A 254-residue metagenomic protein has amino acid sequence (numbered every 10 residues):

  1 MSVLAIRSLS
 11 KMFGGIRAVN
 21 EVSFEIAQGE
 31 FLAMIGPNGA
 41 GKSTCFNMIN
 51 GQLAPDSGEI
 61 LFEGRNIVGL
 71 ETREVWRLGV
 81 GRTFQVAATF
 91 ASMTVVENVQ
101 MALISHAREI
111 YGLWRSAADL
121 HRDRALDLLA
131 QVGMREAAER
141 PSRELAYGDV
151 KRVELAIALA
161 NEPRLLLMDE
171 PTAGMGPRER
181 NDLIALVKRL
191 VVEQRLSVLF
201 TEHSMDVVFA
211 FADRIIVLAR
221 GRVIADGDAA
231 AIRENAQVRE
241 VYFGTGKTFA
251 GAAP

Functional and structural regions predicted by a protein language model:
S2-P254: Glycine-rich phosphate-binding loops of nucleotide-dependent enzymes
